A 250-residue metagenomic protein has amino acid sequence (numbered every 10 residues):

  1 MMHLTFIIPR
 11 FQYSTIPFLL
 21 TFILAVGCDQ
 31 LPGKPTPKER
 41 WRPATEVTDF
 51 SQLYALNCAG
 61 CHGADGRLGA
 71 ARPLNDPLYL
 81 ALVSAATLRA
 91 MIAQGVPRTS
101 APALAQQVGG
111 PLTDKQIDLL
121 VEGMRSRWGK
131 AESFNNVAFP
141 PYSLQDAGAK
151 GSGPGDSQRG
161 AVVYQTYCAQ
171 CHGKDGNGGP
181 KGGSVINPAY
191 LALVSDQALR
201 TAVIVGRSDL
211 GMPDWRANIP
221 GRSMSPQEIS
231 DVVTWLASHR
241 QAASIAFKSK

Functional and structural regions predicted by a protein language model:
M1-F11: N-terminal secretory signal peptides that target proteins for export/translocation
Q12-L19: Sec-dependent signal peptide recognition, specifically the positively charged N-region followed immediately by
A25-G27: C-terminal motif of bacterial Sec signal peptides marking the signal peptidase cleavage site
D29, A59-H62, H172: Sequence contexts marking disulfide-bonded cysteines in secreted/extracellular proteins
P32-R40, A44, T48, Q52-A55 (+3 more regions): Flexible coil segments in periplasmic/lumen-exposed cytochrome c-class electron-transfer proteins
R40-V47, S51, G63, R67-A93 (+3 more regions): Gly/Gly-Pro-rich "capping" loops immediately C-terminal to redox-active cysteine motifs in periplasmic/lumenal
A55-C58, A71, R98, Q165 (+2 more regions): Disulfide-stabilized extracellular ectodomain repeats and their linkers
N57, A71-P73, P77-L119: Long, charged N-terminal interaction/targeting segments
